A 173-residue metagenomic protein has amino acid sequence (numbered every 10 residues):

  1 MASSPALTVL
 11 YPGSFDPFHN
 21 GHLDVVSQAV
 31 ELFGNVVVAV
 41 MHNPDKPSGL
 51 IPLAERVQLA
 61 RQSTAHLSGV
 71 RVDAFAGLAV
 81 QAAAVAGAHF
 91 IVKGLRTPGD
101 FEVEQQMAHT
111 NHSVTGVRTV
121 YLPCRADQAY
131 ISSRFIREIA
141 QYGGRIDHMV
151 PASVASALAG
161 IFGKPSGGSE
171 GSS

Functional and structural regions predicted by a protein language model:
M1-S173: Nucleotidyltransferase catalytic core that binds NTPs
